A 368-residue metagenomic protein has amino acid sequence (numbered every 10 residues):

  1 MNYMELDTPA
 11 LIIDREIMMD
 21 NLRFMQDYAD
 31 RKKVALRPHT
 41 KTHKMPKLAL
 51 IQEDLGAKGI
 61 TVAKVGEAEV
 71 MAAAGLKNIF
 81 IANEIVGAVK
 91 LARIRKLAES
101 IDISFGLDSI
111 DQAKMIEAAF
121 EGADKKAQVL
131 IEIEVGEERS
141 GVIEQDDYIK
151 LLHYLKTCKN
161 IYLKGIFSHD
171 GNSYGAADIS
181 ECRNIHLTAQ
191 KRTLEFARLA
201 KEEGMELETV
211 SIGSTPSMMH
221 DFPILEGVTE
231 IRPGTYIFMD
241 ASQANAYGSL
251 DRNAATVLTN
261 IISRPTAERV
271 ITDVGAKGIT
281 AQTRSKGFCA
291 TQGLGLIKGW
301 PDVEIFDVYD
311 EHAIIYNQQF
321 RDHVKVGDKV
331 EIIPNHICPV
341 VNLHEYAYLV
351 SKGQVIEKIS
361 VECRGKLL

Functional and structural regions predicted by a protein language model:
M1-I13: Generic N-terminal amphipathic, Lys/Arg-enriched alpha-helix
I17-L48, T61-A63: N-terminal glycine-rich anion-binding loops that anchor highly charged ligand groups
M18, K41, M71, I131 (+5 more regions): Conserved, mostly hydrophobic/aromatic
A35, A200-T209, V324, H344: Flexible, glycine/charged-enriched surface loops at secondary-structure junctions
H39-G175: Active-site-proximal beta-alpha core segment in soluble small-molecule metabolic enzymes
E134-Y247: Active-site loop/helix belt of alpha/beta enzymes
N184, P216-L294: Active-site loop ensemble at the mouth of alpha/beta enzyme cores that anchors a bound cofactor
T266-L368: C-terminal accessory subdomain/extension
